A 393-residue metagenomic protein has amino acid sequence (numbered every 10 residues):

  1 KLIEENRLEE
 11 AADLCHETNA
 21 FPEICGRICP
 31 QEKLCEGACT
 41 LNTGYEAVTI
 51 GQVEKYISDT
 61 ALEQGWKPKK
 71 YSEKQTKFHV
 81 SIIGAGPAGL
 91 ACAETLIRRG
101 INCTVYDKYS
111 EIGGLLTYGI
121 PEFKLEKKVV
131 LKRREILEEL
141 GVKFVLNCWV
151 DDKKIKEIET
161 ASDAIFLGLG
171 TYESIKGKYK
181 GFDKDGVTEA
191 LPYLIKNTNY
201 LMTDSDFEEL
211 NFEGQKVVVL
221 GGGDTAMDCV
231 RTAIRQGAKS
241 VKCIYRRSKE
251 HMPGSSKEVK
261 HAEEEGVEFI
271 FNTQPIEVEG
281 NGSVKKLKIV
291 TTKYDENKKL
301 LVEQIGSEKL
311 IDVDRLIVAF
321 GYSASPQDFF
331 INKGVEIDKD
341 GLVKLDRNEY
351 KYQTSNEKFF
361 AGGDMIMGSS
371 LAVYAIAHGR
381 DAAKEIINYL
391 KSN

Functional and structural regions predicted by a protein language model:
L2-N6, A12-H16, T43-G51, F78-W149 (+6 more regions): Beta1-alpha1 glycine-rich phosphate/pyrophosphate-binding loop at the start of Rossmann-like nucleotide-binding domains
I3-S72, E138, E157-L201, F212: Glycine/serine-rich phosphate-binding loop and adjoining beta1-alpha1 elements at the start of nucleotide-handling
V53, I57-E73, E135-I136, L140-N147 (+4 more regions): Glycine-rich dinucleotide-binding loop and its adjacent helix/turn
K74-S81, L131-Y179, E277-V284, K288 (+2 more regions): Feature captures the FAD/FMN-dependent oxidoreductase FAD-binding
I83-P87, G221-G223, D364: Glycine-rich Rossmann-fold phosphate-binding loop(s) that bind the pyrophosphate of adenine dinucleotide cofactors
D185-G214, N297-S369: FAD-site-proximal beta/loop scaffold in flavoenzymes
C229, M365-K391: A conserved FAD-binding loop/helix module that cradles the flavin
